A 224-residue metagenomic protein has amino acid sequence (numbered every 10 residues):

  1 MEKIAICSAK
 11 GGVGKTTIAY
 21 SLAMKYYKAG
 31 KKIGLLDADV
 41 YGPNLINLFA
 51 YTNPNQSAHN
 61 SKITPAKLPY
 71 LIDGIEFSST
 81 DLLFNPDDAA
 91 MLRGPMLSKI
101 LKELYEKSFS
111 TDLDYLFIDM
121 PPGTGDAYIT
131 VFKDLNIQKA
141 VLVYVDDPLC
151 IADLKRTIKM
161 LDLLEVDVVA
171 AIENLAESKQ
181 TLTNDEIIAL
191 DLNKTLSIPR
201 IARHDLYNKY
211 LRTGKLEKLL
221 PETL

Functional and structural regions predicted by a protein language model:
E2-D37: Walker A/P-loop phosphate-binding motif and the immediately C-terminal alpha-helix
G11, L45, S78, L101 (+4 more regions): Residue-level signature of catalytic and energy-coupling elements of molecular machines, predominantly ATP/GTP-dependent
K15-Y20, P43-L45, M120-Y128, I151-D153: Short glycine/serine/threonine-rich phosphate/pyrophosphate-binding segments that cradle anionic phosphate groups
K32-L83: Phosphate-binding loop that captures ATP/GTP phosphates
V40-Y41, L83-N85, P122-G123, D146-C150 (+2 more regions): Conserved nucleotide-binding/hydrolysis micro-motifs of P-loop NTPases
D81-N136: Phosphate-binding/switch loop-helix module in NTP-utilizing enzymes
Y115-G125, N136-T157: Conserved Switch II/interswitch segment of TRAFAC-class P-loop GTPases
I158-L224: C-terminal lobe/tail of nucleotide-utilizing enzymes
